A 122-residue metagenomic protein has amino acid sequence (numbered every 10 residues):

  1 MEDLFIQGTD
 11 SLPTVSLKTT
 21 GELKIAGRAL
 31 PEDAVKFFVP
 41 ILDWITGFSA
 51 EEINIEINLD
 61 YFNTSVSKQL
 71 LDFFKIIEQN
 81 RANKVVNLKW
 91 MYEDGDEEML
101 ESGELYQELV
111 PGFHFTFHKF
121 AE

Functional and structural regions predicted by a protein language model:
E2-V39: STAS-typified acidic loop motif
T20, A50-N54, N83-N87, G112: A general structural motif
L23-I25, N54-L59: Glycine-/proline-rich flexible loop or hinge segments
R28, E93, F120: Cofactor-binding loop segments of dinucleotide-utilizing enzymes, especially the Rossmann-like FAD- and NAD(P)+-binding
F38-L42, I57-Q107: Amphipathic alpha-helical interaction surfaces in cytosolic regulatory modules
L42-E52, E56: Acidic, aromatic-enriched beta-alpha/helix-loop junctions
D60, F120-E122: Short proline/glycine- and acidic-rich turn/helix-capping motifs at secondary-structure junctions
V110-H118: A glycine-rich helix N-cap at a beta->alpha junction
